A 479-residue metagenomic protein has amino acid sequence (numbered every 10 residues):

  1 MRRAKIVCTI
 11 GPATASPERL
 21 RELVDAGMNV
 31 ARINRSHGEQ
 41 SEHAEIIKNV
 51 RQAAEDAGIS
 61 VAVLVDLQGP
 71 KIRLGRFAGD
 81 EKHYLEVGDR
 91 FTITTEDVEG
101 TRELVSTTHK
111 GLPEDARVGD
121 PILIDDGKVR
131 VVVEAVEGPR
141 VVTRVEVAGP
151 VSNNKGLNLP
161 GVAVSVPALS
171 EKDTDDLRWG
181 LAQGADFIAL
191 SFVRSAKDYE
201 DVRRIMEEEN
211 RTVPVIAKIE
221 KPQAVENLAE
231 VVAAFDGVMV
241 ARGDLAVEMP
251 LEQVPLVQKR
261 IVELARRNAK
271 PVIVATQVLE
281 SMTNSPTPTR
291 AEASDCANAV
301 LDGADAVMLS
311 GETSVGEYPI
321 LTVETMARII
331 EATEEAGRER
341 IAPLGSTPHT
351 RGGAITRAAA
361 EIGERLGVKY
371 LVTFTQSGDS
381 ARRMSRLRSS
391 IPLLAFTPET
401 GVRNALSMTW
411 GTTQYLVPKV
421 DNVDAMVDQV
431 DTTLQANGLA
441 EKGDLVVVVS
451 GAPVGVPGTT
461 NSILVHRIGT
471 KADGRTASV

Functional and structural regions predicted by a protein language model:
M1-V479: Non-catalytic helical/linker scaffolds that mediate oligomerization, partner binding, and domain coupling around large
